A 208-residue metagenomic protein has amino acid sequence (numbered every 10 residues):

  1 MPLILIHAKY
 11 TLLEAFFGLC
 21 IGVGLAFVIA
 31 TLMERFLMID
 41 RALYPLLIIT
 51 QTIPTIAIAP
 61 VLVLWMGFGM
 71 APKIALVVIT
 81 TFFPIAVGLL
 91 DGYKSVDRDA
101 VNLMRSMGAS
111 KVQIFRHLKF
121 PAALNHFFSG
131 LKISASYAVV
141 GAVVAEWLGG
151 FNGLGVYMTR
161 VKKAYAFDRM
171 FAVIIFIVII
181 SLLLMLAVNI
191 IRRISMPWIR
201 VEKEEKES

Functional and structural regions predicted by a protein language model:
M1-C20: Periplasmic/extracellular loop-to-transmembrane helix junction in inner-membrane transport proteins
F17-L47, L64: Transmembrane-helix boundary motif in ABC transporter permease subunits
F27, T31, R41-P45, G88 (+4 more regions): Membrane-spanning helices that line or support transport/gating and their immediate boundary helices in channels
I48-P84, D91-G92: Generic hydrophobic transmembrane alpha-helix motif, especially the helices
A75, I79, V112-A145, V188: Transmembrane alpha-helices
Y93-D99, L103-A123, K163: Short helix-to-coil transition segments within interhelical loops that connect adjacent transmembrane helices
G149-K162, A166: Short hydrophobic, aromatic-rich alpha-helical segments embedded in or entering the lipid bilayer of multi-pass
F171-S208: C-terminal transmembrane helix and the adjacent membrane-cytosol boundary/short C-terminal tail of inner/organellar
